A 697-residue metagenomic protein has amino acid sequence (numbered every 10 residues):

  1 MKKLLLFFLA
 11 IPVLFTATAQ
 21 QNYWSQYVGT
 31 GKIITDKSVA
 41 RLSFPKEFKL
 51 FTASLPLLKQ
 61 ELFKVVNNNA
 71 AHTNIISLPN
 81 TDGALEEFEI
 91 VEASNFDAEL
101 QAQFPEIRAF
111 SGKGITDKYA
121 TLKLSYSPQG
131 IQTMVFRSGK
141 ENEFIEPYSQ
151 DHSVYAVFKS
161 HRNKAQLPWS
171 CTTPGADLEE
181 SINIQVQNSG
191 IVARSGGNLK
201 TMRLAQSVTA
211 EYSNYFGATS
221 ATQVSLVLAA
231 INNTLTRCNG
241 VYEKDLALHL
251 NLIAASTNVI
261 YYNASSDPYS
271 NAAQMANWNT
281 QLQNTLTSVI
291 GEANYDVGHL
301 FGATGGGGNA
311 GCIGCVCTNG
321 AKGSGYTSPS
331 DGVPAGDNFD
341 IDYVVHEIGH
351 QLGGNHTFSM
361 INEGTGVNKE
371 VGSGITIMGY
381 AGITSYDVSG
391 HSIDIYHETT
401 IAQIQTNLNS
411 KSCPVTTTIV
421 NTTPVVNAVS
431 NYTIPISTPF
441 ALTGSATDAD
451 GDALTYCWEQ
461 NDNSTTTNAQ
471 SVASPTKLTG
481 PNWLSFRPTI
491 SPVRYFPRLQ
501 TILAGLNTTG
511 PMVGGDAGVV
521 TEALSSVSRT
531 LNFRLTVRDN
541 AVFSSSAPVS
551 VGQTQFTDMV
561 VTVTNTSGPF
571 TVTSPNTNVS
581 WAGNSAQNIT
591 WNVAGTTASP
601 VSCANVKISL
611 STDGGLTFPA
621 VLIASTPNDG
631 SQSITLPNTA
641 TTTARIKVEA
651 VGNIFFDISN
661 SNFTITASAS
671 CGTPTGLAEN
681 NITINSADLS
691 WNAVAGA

Functional and structural regions predicted by a protein language model:
A19-S149, A276-W278: N-terminal prosegments of processed precursors
N22-I34, V154-I313: Fold-level signature of zinc-dependent metallopeptidase catalytic domains
N251, C457-V527, P600, K607-S609 (+1 more regions): Exoplasmic/lumenal beta-rich domain surfaces
I253-N277, C317-D394, E459, N463-S474: The catalytic-center signature of Zn2+-dependent metalloproteases
L408-V425, V561-F570, S668-C671: Proline/serine/threonine-rich low-complexity linkers at boundaries of modular beta-sandwich domains
I434, S445-D450, D462, D539 (+2 more regions): Extracellular acidic, Ser/Thr/Pro-rich low-complexity tracts
T438-L442, S585-I589, N685-L689: Structural beta-strand segments of beta-rich domains
A669-G696: Pro/Thr/Ser/Gly-rich low-complexity, intrinsically disordered linker/stalk tracts
